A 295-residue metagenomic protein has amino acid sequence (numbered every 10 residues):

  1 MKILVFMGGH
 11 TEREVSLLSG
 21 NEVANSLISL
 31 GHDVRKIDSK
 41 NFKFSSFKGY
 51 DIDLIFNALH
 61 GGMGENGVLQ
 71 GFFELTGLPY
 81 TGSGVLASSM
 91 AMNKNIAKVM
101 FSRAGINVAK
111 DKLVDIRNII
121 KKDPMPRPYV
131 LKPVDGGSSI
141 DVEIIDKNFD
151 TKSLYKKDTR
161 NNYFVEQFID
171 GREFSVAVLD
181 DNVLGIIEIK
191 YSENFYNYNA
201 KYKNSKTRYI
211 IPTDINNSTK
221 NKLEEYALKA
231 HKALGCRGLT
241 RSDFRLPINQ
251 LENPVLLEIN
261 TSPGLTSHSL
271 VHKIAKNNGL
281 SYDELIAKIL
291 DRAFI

Functional and structural regions predicted by a protein language model:
M1-L86, M90-M92, I96, D115-K121 (+1 more regions): ATP-binding N-terminal substructure of ATP-dependent carboxylate-amine bond-forming enzymes
M1-M7, V34, M90-G171, E224: Active-site nucleotide/adenylate-binding loops and adjacent lid/helix of ATP-dependent enzymes
V114, V142-N148, V178-D180, P247 (+2 more regions): Short beta-strand-to-turn element immediately C-terminal to the catalytic PLP-Schiff-base lysine in fold type I
S139, S192, N260-I274: Glycine-rich phosphate/pyrophosphate-binding beta-alpha loops
K147-E225, L251-V255: Phosphate-binding site of ATP-dependent enzymes
Q167, V178, H231-L265, A275: Conserved metal-phosphate-binding beta-hairpin within the catalytic cores of diverse ATP-dependent phosphoryl-transfer
E188-T240, L270-I295: Active-site "cap" helix and flanking loop/linker of ATP-utilizing ligase/carboxylase catalytic domains
